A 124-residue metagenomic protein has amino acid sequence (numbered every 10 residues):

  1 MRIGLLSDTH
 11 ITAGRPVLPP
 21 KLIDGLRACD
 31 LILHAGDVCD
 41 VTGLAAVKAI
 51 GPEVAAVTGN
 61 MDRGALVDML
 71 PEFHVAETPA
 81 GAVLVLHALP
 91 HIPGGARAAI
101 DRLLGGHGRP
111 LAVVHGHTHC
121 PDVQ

Functional and structural regions predicted by a protein language model:
I3-V17, K21-H34, V38-Q124: Conserved catalytic scaffold of divalent metal-dependent phosphoesterases
